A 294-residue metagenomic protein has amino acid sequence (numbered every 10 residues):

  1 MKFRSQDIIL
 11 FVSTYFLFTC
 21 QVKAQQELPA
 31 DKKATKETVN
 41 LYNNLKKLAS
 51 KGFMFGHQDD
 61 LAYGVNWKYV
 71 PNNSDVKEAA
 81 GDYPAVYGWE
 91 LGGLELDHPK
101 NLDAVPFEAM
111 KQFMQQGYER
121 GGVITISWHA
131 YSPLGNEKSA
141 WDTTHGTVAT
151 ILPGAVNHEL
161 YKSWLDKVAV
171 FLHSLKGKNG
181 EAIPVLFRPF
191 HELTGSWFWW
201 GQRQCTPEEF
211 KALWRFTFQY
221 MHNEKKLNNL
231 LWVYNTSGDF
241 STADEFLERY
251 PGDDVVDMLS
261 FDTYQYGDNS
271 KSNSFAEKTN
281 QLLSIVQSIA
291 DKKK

Functional and structural regions predicted by a protein language model:
M1-Q26: Bacterial Sec-dependent N-terminal signal peptides
Q25-V86, G92, K100-A104: N-terminal module-boundary/linker segments of secreted carbohydrate-active enzymes
F53-H57, P84-L91, V123-W128, V185-P189 (+3 more regions): Structural recognition of the beta-strand scaffold that forms the well-ordered cores of secreted hydrolase catalytic
H57, R188-P189, W214, F218-D244 (+1 more regions): Aromatic-lined carbohydrate-recognition surfaces of secreted/lumenal glycan-active proteins
D60-A62, G92-E95, A130-L134, H191-G195 (+2 more regions): Solvent-exposed loop/turn segments at secondary-structure junctions within structured extracellular/periplasmic domains
S74-D82, Q112-G121, F171-G180, R249-D254 (+1 more regions): Acidic (Asp/Glu)-rich catalytic clusters
G92, L96-Q219, N223, L227: Substrate-binding cleft of extracellular glycoside hydrolase catalytic domains
T242-K294: Glycoside hydrolase catalytic-domain groove-lining segments
